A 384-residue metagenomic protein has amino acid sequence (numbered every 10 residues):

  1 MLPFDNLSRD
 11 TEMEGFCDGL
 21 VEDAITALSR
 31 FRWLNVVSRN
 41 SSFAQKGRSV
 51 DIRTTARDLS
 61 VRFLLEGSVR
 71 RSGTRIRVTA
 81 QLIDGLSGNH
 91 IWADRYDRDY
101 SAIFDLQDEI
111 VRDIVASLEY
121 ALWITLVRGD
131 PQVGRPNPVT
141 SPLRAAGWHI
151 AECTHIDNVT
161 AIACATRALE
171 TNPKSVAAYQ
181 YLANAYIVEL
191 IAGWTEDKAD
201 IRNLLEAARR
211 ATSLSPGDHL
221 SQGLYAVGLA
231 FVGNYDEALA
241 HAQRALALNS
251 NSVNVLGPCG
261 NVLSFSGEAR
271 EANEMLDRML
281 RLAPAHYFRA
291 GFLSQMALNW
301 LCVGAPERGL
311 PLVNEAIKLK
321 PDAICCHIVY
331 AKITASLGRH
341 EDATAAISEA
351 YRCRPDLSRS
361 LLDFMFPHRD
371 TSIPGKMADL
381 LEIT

Functional and structural regions predicted by a protein language model:
M1-D18: A structural "domain/chain start" motif
D10, L20-C164: Catalytic-center loop of serine/cysteine hydrolases
P138-V139, S175, L182, D218 (+3 more regions): Residues that mark the junctions of alpha-helical repeat units in TPR/alpha-solenoid scaffolds
P142-L143, C164, Y179, Y186 (+4 more regions): TPR repeat positional signature
W148-H149, A185, G228, V262 (+2 more regions): Residue-level signature for tetratricopeptide repeat
H149-V159, V188-R202, V232-D236, F265-E268 (+2 more regions): Short coil/turn connectors between adjacent alpha-helices in alpha-solenoid helical repeat scaffolds
H155, A207-A208, N234-G257, N261-T384: Alpha-helical protein-protein interaction modules
D157-K174, A199-S215, E237-A245, V313 (+1 more regions): Amphipathic alpha-helices of TPR/Sel1-like and other helical repeat/solenoid scaffolds
